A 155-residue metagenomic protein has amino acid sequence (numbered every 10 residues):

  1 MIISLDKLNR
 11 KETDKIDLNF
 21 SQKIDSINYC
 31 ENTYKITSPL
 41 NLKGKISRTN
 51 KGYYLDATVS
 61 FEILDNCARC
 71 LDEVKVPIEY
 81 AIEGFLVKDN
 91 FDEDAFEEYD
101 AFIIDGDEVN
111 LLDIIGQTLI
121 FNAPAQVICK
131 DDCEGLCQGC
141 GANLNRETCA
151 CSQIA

Functional and structural regions predicted by a protein language model:
M1-A155: Structured interface patches
